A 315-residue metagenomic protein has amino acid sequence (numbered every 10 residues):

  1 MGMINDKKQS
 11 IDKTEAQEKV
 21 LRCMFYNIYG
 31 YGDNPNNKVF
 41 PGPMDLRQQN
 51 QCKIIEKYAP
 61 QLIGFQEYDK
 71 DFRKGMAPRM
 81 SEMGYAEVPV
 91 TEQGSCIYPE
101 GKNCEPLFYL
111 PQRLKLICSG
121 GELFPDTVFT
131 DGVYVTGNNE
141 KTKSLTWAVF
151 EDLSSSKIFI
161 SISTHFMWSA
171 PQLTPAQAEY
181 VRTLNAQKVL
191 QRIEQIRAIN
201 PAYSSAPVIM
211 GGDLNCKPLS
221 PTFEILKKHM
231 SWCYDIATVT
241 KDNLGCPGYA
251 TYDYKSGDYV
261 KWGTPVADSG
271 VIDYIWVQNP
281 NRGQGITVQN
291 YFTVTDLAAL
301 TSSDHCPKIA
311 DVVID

Functional and structural regions predicted by a protein language model:
M1-R79, E92-N103, V313-D315: N-terminal, active-site-proximal structural segment of metallo-dependent hydrolase catalytic domains
N5-K8, R113, E194-I209, N215-D315: Metal-dependent phosphoester-hydrolase catalytic domains
D12, T142-E151, G263-T264, A298 (+1 more regions): Short, surface-exposed beta-strand/loop micro-motifs that present aromatic residues
E15-E18, E56-K57, M80-E82, Y98-G101 (+6 more regions): Extracellular/periplasmic catalytic domains that process cell-envelope and extracellular macromolecules
R22-I28, Q51-M76, F108, A148 (+4 more regions): Active-site beta-strand/loop signature of hydrolases that rely on acidic residues for catalysis
F25-Q48, I97, P125-E140, M167-V181: Acidic/histidine-rich helix-loop elements that form or flank divalent-metal/phosphate-binding sites at the catalytic
P43-N50, Y68, E100, N138-K143 (+4 more regions): Soluble or luminal CAZymes and related metallo-dependent hydrolases
L62, Q66-W168, N290: Structured beta-strand-rich core segments of catalytic domains in phosphoester-bond hydrolases
